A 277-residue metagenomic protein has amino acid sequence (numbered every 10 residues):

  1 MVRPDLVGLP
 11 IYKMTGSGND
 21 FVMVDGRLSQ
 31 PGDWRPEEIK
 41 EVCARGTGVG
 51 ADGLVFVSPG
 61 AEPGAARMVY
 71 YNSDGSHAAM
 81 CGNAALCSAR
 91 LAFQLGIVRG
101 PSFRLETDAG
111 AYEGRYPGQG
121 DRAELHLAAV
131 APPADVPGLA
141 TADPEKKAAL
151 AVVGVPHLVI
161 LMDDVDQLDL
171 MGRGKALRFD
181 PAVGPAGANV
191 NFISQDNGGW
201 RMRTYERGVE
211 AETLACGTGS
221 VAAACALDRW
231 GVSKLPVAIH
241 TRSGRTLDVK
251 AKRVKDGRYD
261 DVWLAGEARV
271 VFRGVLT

Functional and structural regions predicted by a protein language model:
M1-Q119, V159-T277: A glycine-rich beta-to-alpha transition motif near the start of alpha/beta enzyme domains, typified by
S17, V130, V155-P156: Short glycine-rich anion-binding loops that position phosphate/pyrophosphate groups of nucleotides and phosphorylated
A129-A148, K175: Active-site glycine-rich loop that binds ribose-phosphate moieties when present
A140-Q167: Internal active-site segments that recognize and position negatively charged phosphoryl groups and nucleotide moieties
